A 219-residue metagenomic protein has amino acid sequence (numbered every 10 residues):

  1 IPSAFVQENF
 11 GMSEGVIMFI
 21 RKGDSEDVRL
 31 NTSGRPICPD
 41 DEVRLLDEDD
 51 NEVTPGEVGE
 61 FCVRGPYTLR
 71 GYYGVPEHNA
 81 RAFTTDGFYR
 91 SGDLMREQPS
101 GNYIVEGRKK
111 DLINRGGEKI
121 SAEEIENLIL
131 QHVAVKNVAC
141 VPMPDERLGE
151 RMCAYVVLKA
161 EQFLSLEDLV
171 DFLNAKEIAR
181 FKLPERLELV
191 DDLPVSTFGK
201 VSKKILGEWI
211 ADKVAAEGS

Functional and structural regions predicted by a protein language model:
I1-R29, C38, E42, E52: Gly/Ser/Thr-rich phosphate-binding loop
S3, D40, V135-N137, P184: A generic structural signal for alpha->beta connector loops
G11, D49, G65, R70-G71 (+6 more regions): AMP-binding/adenylate-forming catalytic core of the ANL superfamily
M18-K22, L46, R64, V157: Short beta-strand-to-turn element immediately C-terminal to the catalytic PLP-Schiff-base lysine in fold type I
V28-G74: Adenylate-forming AMP-binding core of the ANL superfamily, especially NRPS adenylation
E208-S219: Acidic/polar alpha-helix N-cap and adjacent early helical turns within long charge-rich amphipathic helices/linkers
